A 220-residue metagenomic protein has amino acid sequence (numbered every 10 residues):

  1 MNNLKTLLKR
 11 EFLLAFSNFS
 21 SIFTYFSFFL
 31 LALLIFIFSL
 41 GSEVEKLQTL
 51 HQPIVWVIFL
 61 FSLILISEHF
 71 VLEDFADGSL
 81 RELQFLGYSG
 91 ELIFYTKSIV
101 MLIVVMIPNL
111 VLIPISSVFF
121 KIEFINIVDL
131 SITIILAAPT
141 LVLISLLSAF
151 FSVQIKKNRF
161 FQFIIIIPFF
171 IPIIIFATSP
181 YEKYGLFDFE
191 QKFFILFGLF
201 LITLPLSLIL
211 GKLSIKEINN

Functional and structural regions predicted by a protein language model:
M1-Y25: Aromatic- and glycine-rich beta-strand/loop motifs that create alpha-glucan
L40-L50, P114-I135, Y181-I195: Membrane-interfacial helix-loop-helix connectors in multipass membrane proteins
H51-E68: Long, hydrophobic alpha-helical segments
E73-V100: Helix-loop-helix units of permease transmembrane domains in multi-pass membrane transporters, especially ABC
G90-S116, F200: Selective transmembrane-helix segments that form parts of the transport pathway or gating/packing helices in multipass
I135-I167, N219-N220: A structural motif at transmembrane helix-loop-helix junctions in multipass membrane proteins
F170-G185: Hydrophobic alpha-helical transmembrane segments in multi-pass integral membrane proteins
T203-N220: Junction motif at the cytosolic side of a transmembrane helix
